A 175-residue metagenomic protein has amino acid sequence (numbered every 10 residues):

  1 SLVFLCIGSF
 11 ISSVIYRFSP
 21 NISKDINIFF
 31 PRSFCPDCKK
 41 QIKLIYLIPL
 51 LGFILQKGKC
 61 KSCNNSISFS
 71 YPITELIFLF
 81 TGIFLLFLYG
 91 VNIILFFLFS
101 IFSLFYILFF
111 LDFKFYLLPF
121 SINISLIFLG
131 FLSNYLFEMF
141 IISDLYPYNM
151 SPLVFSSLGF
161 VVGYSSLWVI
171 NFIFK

Functional and structural regions predicted by a protein language model:
L2, C6, F10, V14 (+10 more regions): Generic alpha-helical transmembrane segments of integral inner-membrane proteins, especially permease/transport modules
V3, G52, S70-F78, I93 (+3 more regions): Alpha-helical transmembrane segments of integral membrane proteins
I11-S70: Membrane-proximal soluble regions of multi-pass membrane proteins
S62-Y71, G90-F96, F115, F172-K175: Short, amphipathic, aromatic/basic-enriched membrane-interface segments that mark the entry/exit of transmembrane
I77, N92-L111: Membrane-embedded alpha-helical bundles of polytopic integral membrane proteins
G82-G90, F109-D112: Hydrophobic alpha-helical transmembrane segments
L85-F96, L136-L145: Transmembrane alpha-helix boundary signature
S103-K175: Functional transmembrane core segments of multi-pass inner-membrane proteins
